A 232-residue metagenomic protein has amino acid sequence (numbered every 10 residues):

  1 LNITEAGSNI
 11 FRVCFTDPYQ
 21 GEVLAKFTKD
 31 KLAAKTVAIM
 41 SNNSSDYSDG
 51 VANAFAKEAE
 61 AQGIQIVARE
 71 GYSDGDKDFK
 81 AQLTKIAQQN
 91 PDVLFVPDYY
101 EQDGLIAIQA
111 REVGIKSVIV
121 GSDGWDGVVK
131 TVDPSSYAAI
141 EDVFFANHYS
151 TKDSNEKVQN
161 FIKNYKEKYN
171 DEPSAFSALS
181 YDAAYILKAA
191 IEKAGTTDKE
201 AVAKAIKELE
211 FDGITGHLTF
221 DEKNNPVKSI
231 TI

Functional and structural regions predicted by a protein language model:
L1-F11: Flexible loop/hinge segments that line or gate small-molecule binding clefts
G7, A107-Y181, G195: Extracellular/periplasmic periplasmic-binding protein-like sensory domains
N9-D74, V93, L187: An alpha-beta-alpha
V13-T36, D49-V51, D78-F79, D103-G104 (+3 more regions): Hydrophobic alpha-helical segments within soluble ligand-binding/sensing domains
K29-A34, A56-I64, T84-P91, I108-I115 (+3 more regions): Sec-exported extracytoplasmic/periplasmic mature domains
M40-D49, D98, S150-T151, P173-L179: Extracytoplasmic "Venus flytrap"
V51-A146: Extracellular/periplasmic bilobed ligand-binding domains
E167-S177, K188-I232: Segments of small-molecule ligand-sensing domains
